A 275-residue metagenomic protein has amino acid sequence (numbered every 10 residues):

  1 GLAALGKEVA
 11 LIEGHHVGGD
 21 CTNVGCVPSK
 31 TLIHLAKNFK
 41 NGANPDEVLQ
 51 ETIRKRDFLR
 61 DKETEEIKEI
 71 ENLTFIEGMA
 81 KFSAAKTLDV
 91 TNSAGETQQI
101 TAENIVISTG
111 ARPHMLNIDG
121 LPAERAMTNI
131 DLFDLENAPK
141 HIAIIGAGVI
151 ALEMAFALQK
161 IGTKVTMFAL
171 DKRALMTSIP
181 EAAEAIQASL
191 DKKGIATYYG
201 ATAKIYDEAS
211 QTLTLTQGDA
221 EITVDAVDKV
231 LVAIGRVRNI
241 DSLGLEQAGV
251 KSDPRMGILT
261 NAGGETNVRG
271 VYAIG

Functional and structural regions predicted by a protein language model:
A3-T22, I161-A174: Glycine-rich FAD pyrophosphate-binding loop
I12, I107-T109, I145-G146: Conserved N-terminal Rossmann-fold NAD(P)-binding element of oxidoreductases
V17, R112-H114, I150, R173: Conserved Rossmann-like nucleotide-cofactor binding loop
C21-A102, T177-A201, A209-S210: N-terminal Rossmann-like dinucleotide/flavin-binding domain of flavoprotein oxidoreductases that bind FAD/FMN
R54-T64, F133-D134, P139-A143, V149-L215 (+1 more regions): Rossmann-like dinucleotide-binding cores of NAD(P)H-dependent redox enzymes
A84-K86, V90-L116, M127-N129, D134: Glycine-rich active-site/cofactor-binding loop and its immediate structural neighborhood
G95-N104, D219-K229, N267: Core beta-strand elements of the Rossmann-like FAD/NAD(P) dinucleotide-binding domain in flavoenzyme oxidoreductases
P122-A138, D225-G275: FAD-site-proximal beta/loop scaffold in flavoenzymes
